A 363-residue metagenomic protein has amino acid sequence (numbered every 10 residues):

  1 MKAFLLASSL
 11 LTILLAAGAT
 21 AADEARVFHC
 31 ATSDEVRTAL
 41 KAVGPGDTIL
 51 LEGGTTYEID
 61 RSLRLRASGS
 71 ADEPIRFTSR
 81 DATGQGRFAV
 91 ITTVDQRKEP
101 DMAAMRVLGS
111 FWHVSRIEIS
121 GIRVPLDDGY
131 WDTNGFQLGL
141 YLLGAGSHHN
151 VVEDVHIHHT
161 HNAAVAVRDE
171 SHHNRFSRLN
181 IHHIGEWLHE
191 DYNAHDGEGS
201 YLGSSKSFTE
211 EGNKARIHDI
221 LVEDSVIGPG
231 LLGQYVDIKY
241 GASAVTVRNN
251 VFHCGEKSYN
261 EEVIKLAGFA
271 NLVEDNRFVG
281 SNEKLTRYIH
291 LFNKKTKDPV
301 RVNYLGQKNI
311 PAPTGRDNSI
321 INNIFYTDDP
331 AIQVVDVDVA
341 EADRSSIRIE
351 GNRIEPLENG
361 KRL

Functional and structural regions predicted by a protein language model:
A7-L15: Bacterial N-terminal signal peptides
D23-E58: Acidic Gly/Asp/Thr-rich repetitive segments characteristic of extracellular carbohydrate-active and adhesion proteins
V27-A31, T56-I59, R64-N134, R362-L363: Right-handed parallel beta-helix/beta-spiral solenoid domain characteristic of secreted/periplasmic
E35-R37, G46, T56-E58, T83-G84 (+21 more regions): Extracellular beta-strand scaffolds
E52, R66, T78-R80, L108 (+22 more regions): Feature marks extracellular polysaccharide-active and adherence modules
S62, M102-A104, P125-L126, Q137-Y141 (+10 more regions): Structural detector of coil-to-beta-strand junctions
V94-Y235, A244: Right-handed parallel beta-helix
R116, G129-W131, D154, D224 (+2 more regions): Extracellular beta-rich repeat passengers
